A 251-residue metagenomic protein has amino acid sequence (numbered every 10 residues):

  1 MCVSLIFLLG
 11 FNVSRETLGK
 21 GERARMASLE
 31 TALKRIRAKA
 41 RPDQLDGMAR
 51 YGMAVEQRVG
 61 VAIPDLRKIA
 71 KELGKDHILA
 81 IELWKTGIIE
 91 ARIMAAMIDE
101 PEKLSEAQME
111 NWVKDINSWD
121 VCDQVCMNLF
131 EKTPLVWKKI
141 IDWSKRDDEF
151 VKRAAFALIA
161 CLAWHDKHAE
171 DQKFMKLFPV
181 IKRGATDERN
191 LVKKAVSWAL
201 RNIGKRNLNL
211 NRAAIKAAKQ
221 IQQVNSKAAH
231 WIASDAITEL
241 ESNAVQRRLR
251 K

Functional and structural regions predicted by a protein language model:
L8-N12, E16-R25: Short, Lys/Arg-enriched N-terminal segments with co-localized hydrophobic residues within the first ~10-30 amino acids
E22-K251: Alpha-helical scaffold domains
